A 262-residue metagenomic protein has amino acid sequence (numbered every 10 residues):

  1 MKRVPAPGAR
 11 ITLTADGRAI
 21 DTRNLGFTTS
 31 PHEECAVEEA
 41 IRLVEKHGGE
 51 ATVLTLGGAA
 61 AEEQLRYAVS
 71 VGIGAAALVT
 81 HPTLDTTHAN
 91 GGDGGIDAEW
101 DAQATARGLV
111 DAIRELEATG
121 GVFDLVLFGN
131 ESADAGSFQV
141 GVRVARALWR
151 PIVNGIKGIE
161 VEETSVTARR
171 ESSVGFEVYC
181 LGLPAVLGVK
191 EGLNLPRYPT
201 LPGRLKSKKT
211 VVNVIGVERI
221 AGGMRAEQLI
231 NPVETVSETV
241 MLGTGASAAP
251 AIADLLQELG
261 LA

Functional and structural regions predicted by a protein language model:
M1-A262: N-terminal glycine-rich FAD/FM-binding segment characteristic of electron-transfer flavoproteins
